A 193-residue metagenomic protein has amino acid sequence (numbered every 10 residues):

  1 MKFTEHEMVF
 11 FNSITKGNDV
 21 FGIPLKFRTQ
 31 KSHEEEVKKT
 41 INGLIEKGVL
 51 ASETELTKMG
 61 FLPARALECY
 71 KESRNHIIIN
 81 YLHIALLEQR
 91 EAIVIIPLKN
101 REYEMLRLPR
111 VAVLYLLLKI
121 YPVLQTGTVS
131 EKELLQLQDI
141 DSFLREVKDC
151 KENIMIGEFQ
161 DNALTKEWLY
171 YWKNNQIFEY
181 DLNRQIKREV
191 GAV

Functional and structural regions predicted by a protein language model:
M1-K16: Short alpha-helical segments that sit at the start of domains
F3-E5, V20-F27, S32, A51 (+1 more regions): Non-catalytic recognition/regulatory regions in large multidomain proteins
N12-I14, E53-K58: A broad, low-specificity signal for short, low-complexity segments enriched in glycine/proline and polar/charged
K31-E35, K39: Alpha-helix boundary/N-cap detector
K39-T40, D141: Generic hydrophobic/packing signal
I41, I45-E55: A short, conserved structural fragment
